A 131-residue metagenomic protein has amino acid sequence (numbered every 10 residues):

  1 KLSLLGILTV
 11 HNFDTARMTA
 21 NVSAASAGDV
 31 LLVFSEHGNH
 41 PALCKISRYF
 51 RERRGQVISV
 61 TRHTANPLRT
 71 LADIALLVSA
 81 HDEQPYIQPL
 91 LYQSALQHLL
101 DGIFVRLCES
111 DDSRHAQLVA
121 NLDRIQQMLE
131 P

Functional and structural regions predicted by a protein language model:
K1-H98, G102-D111: Glycine-rich phosphate-binding loops that contact phosphosugars or nucleotide phosphates
S113-P131: A short, charged, Gly/Pro-tolerant segment at domain boundaries
